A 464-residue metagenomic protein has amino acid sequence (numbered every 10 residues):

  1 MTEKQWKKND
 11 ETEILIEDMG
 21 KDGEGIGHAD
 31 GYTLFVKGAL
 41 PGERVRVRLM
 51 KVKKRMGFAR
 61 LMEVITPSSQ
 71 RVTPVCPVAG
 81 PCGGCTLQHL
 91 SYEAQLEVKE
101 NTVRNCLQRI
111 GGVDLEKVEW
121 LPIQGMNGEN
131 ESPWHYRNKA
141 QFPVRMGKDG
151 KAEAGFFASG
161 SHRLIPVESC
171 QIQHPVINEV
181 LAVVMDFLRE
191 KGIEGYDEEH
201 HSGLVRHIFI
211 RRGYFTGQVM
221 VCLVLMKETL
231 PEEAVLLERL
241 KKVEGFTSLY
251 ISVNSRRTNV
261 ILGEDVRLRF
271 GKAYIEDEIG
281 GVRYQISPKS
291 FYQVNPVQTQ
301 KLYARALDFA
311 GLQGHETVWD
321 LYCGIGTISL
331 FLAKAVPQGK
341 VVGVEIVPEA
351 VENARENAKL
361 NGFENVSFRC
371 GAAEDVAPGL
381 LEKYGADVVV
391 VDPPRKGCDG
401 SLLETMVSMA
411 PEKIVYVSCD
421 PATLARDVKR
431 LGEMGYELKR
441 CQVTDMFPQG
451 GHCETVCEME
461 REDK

Functional and structural regions predicted by a protein language model:
M1-V78, Q108, S367, E374-D375: Terminal RNA-binding accessory module
T2-L15, K21, E228-K464: Rossmann-like S-adenosyl-L-methionine
G25-D30, G155-A158, C222-V224, A354: Short, acidic/hydrophobic/Gly-rich beta-strand patch recurrent on exposed beta strands that often constitutes part
A39, R48-V52, P143-G147, R211-F215 (+1 more regions): Short beta-strand micro-motifs enriched in acidic
R46-R48, Q141, W319: Hydrophobic beta-strand signal
M62-P74, G80-G195, F215: Extended interfacial segments that mediate partner engagement and assembly in macromolecular machines
L164-R206, K227-V253: Internal alpha/beta scaffold segment
I210, G217-M226, R283-S287: Short, aliphatic-rich beta-strand segments
